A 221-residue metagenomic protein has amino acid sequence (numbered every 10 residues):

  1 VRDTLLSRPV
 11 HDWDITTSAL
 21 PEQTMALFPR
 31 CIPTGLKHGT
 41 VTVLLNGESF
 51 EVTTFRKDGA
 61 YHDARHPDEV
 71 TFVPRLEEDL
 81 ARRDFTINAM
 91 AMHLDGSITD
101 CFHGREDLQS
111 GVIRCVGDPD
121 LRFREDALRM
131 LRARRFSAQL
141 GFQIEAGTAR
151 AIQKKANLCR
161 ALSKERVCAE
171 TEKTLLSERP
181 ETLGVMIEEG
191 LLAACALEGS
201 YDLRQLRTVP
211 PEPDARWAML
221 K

Functional and structural regions predicted by a protein language model:
V1-K221: Catalytic cores of the polymerase beta-like nucleotidyltransferase superfamily and closely associated nucleotide
